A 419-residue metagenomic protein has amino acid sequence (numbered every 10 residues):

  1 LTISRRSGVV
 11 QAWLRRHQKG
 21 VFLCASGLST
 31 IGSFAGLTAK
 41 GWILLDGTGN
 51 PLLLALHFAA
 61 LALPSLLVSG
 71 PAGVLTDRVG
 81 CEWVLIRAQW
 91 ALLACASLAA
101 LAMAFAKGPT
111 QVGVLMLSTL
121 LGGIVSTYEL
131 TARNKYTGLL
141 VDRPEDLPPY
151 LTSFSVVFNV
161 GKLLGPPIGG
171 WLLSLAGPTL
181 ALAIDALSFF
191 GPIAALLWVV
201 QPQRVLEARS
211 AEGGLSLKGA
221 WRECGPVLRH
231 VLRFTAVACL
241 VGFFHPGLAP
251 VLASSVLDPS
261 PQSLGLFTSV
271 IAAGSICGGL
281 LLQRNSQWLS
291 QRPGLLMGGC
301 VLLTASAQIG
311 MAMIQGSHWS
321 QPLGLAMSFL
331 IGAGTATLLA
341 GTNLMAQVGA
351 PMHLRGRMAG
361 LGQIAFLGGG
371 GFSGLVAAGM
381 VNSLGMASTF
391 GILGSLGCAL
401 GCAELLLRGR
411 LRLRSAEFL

Functional and structural regions predicted by a protein language model:
L1-L14, L407-L419: Intrinsic disorder in cytosolic terminal tails and internal cytosolic loops of multi-pass membrane transporters
T2-K19, Q201-R233: Juxtamembrane intracellular "pre-TM" segments in multi-pass secondary transporters
R15-L23, P51, V112, M116 (+4 more regions): Primarily residues marking transmembrane-helix entry/exit sites
V21-L37, A60-T76, C81-L92, V114-S174 (+4 more regions): Substrate-agnostic recognition of the 12-TM MFS/MFS-like secondary transporter fold
A35-A39, P178-A183, W221-G279: A single, central transmembrane helix in multi-pass transporters
A39, I43, T48-L56, T152 (+2 more regions): Small-residue hotspots at the loop-to-helix junctions and early N-terminal turns of transmembrane alpha-helices
L67-P71, R78, E82-A91, L98 (+1 more regions): C-terminal transmembrane bundle of multi-pass solute transporters/carriers
P109-G123, P149-E207, S269-V270, C277 (+2 more regions): Hydrophobic alpha-helical transmembrane segments
